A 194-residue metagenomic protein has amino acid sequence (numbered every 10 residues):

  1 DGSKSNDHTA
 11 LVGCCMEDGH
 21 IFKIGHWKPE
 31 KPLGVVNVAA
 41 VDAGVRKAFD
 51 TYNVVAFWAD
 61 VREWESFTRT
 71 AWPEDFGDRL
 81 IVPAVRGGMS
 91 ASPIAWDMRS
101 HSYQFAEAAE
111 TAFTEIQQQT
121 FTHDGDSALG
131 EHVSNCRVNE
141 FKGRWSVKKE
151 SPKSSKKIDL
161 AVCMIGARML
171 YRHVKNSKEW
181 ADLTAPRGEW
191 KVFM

Functional and structural regions predicted by a protein language model:
D1-R99, A106, E110, T114 (+1 more regions): RNase H-like, metal-dependent nuclease domains and their acidic two-metal-ion catalytic environment used
